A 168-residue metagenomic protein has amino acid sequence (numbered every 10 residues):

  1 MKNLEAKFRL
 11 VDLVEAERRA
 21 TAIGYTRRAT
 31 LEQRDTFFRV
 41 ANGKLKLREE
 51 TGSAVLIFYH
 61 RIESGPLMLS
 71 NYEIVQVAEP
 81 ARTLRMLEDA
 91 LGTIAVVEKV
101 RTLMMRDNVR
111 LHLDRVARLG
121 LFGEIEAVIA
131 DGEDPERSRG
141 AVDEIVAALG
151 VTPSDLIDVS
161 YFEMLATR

Functional and structural regions predicted by a protein language model:
M1, S53, R118-L121: Coil-to-beta-strand transition motifs
N3-R9: Short, extreme N-terminal segment that most often corresponds to the first beta-strand
R9-V11, E17-R28, L45-R106, E144-V151: Charged surface patches that recognize polyanionic ligands
R34-V40: Self-splicing inteins and homing endonuclease
N42-E49, L111-R115: Broad, structure-driven detector of short, well-ordered beta-strand segments within folded domains
T93, E98-D131: Conserved, surface-exposed functional patches that form binding/active-site neighborhoods
D134-I157: Mixed-charge, glycine-accented linear interaction segment located at domain edges/termini
S154-R168: Short, highly charged C-terminal tails/helix-capping segments
